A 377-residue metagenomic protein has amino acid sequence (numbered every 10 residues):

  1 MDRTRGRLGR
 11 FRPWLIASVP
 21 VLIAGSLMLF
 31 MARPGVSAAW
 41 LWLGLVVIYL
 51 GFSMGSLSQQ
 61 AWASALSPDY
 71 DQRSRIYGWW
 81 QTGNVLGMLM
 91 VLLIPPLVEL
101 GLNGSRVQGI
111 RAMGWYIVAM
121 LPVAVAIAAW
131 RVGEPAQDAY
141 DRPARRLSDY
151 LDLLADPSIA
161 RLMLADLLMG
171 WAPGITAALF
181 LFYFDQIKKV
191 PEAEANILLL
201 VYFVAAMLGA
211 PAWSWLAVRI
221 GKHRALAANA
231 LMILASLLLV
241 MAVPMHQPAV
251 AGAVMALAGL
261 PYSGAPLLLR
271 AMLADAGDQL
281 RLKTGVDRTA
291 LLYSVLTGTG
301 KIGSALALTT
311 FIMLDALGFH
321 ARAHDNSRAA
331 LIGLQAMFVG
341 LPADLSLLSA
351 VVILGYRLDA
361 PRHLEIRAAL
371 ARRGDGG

Functional and structural regions predicted by a protein language model:
M1-G377: Membrane-embedded alpha-helical bundles of multi-pass transporters/translocases, especially carrier/permease families
